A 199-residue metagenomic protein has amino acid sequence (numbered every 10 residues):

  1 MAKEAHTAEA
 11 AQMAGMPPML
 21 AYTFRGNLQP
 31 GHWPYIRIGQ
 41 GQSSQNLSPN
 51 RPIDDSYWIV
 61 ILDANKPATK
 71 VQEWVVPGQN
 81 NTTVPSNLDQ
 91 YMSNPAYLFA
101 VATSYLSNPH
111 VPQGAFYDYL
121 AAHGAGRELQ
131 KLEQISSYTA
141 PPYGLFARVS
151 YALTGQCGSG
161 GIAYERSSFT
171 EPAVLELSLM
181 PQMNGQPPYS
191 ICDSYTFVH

Functional and structural regions predicted by a protein language model:
A2-H199: Short acidic-hydrophobic catalytic motif
